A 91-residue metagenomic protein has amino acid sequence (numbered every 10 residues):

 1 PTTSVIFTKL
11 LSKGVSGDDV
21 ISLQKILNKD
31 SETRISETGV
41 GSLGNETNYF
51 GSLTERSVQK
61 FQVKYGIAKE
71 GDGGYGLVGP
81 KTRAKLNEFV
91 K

Functional and structural regions predicted by a protein language model:
P1-K91: Cell-envelope/ECM-targeting effectors and their regulatory/trafficking segments
